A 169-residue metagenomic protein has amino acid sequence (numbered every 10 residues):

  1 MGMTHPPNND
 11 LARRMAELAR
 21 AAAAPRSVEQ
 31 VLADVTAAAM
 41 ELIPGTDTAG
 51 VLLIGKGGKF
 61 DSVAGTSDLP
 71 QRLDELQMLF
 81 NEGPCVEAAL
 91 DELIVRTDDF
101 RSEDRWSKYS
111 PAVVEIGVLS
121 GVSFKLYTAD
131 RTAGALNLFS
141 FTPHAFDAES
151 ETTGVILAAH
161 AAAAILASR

Functional and structural regions predicted by a protein language model:
T4-V63, R72-D74, E82: Helix-loop-beta substructure at the N-terminus of cytosolic sensory domains that couple signal/ligand detection
N8-L11, D147-G154, L166-A167: Interdomain signal-transducing alpha-helical coiled-coil linkers
T48, S110, S123, A135: Short hydrophobic/aromatic beta-strand element in the GNAT-like acyltransferase core that lines or flanks the acyl-donor
L52-I54, S62, P70-S107, P111-L119: Regulatory sensory and allosteric helical modules in signal-transduction proteins and certain transcription factors
S120-L126: Short hydrophobic beta-strand micro-motif common in sensory/regulatory domains
A135-H144: Short beta-strand-to-loop transition segments that serve as allosteric relay/switch motifs in sensory/regulatory domains
V155-A162: Allosteric cytosolic regulatory segments
